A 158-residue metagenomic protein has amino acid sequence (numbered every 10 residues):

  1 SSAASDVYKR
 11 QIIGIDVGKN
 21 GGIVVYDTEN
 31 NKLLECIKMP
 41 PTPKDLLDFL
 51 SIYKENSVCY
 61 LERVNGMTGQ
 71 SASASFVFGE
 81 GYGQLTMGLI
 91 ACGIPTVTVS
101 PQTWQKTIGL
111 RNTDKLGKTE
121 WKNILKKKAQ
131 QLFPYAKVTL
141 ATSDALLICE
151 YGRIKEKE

Functional and structural regions predicted by a protein language model:
S1-S2: Short, exposed "boundary/linker" segments that immediately precede the start of a downstream structural module
S5, K9-E158: Phosphate- and other anionic-substrate recognition elements at nucleic-acid/protein interfaces
